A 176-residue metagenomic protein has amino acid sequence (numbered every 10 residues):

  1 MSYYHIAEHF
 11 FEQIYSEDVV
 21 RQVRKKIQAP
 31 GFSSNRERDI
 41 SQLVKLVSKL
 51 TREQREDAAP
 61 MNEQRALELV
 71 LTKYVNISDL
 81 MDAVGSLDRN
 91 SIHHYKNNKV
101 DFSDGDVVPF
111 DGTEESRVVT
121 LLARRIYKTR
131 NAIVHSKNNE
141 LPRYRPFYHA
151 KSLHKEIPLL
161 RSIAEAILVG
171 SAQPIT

Functional and structural regions predicted by a protein language model:
M1-T176: Amphipathic, oligomerization/interface secondary-structure segments
